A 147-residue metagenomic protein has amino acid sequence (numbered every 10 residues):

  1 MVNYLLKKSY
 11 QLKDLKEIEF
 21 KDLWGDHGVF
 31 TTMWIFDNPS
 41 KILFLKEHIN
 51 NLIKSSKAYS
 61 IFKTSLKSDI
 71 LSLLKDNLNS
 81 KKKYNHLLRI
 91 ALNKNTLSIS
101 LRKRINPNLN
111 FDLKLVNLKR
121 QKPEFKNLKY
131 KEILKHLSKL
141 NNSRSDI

Functional and structural regions predicted by a protein language model:
M1-D76, N93-I147: Helix-start/capping segments and mature chain N-termini
D76-K82: Phosphate/pyrophosphate-binding loops at sites that engage ATP/ADP/AMP, CoA/4′-phosphopantetheine, polyphosphate
N85-I90, I147: A short glycine-rich, hydrophobically flanked beta-strand micro-motif that places a catalytic Asp/Glu for divalent metal
